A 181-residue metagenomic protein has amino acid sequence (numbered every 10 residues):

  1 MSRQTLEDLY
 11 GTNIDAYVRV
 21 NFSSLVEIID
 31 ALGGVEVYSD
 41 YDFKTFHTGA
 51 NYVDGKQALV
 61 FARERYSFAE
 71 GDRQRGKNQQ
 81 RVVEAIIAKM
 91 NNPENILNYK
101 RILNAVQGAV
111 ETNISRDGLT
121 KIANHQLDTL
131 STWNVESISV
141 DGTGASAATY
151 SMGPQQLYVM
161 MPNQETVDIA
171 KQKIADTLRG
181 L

Functional and structural regions predicted by a protein language model:
M1-T48, N113, L127: Amphipathic, coiled-coil-like alpha-helical scaffolding segments used for oligomerization/assembly
R3, D15-F22, G55, D72-Q80 (+4 more regions): Solvent-exposed, acidic/flexible segments
R3, V26, L103, T120-A123: Generic structural signal for individual residues within well-ordered alpha-helical segments across diverse proteins
T5-L6, Y10-A16, T48, R65-R73 (+3 more regions): Second-shell loop/turn segments in exported
A16-R19, V37, V60-F61, E136-S139: Structural recognition of the beta-strand scaffold that forms the well-ordered cores of secreted hydrolase catalytic
V20, I102-A105, A109, H125 (+1 more regions): Short acidic/histidine-centered micro-motifs embedded in hydrophobic/aromatic stretches that mark compact functional
S23-G108, G180: Flexible, polar/acidic helix-loop-strand segments at domain edges
I114-L181: C-terminal solvent-exposed extensions
